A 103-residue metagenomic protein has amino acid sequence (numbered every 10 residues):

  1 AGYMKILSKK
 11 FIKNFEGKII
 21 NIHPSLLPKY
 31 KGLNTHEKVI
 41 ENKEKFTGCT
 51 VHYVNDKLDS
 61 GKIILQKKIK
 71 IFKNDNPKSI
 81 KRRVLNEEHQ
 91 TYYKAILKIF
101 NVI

Functional and structural regions predicted by a protein language model:
A1-I103: Donor/substrate-binding cores of folate-linked one-carbon enzymes
